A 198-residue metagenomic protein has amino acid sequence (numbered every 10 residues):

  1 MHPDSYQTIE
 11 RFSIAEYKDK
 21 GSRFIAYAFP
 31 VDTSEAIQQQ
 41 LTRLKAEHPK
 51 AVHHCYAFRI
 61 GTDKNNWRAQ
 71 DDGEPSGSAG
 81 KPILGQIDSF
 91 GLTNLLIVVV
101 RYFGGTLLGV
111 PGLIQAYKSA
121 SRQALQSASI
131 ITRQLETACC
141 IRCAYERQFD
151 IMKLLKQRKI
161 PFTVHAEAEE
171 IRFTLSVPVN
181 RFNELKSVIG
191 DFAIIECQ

Functional and structural regions predicted by a protein language model:
M1-S78, V164, D191, E196-Q198: C-terminal regulatory domains involved in ligand/effector binding and gene-expression control
Y27, C55-Y56, N94-I97, A138-C140: Structural motif
K45, I87-D88, K118, R122-S129 (+3 more regions): Signal for well-folded cores of large energy- and translation-related assemblies
A79-S127: Active-site beta-strand/loop microenvironment that shapes enzyme catalytic pockets
I130-Y145, F173-L175: Short glycine-/aliphatic-rich beta-strand segments at the starts of folded cytosolic domains
I141-I160, E184: Short amphipathic alpha-helix segments
E167-E170: N-terminal positively charged helical leader segments and presequences
L175, R181-E184: Terminal, non-globular segments
